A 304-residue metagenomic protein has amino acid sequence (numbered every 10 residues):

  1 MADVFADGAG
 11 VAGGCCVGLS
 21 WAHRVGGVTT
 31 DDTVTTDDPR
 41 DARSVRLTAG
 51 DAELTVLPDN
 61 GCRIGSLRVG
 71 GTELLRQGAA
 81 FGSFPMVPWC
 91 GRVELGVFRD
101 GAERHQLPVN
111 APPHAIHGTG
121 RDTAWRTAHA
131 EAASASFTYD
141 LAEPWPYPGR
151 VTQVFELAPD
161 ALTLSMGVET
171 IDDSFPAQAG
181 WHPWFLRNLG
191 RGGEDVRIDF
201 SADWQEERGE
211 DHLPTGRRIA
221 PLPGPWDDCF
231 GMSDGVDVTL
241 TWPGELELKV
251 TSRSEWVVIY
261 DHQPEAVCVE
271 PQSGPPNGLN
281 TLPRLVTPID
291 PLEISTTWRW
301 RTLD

Functional and structural regions predicted by a protein language model:
M1-V17: Extreme N-terminal basic, low-complexity initiation segments that serve as generic localization/processing leaders
V17-H105, V236-S252, D290-D304: Beta-strand-rich N-terminal accessory domains
W21, G26-T29, V34, S174-P176 (+1 more regions): Active-site/ligand-binding surface loops and adjacent short beta/alpha elements that line catalytic pockets across
W21, V28-V34, P108-P159: Extended, loop-rich substrate-binding clefts of extracytoplasmic carbohydrate-active enzymes
A52, I116-A128, R197, T215-P288: Acidic/His-leaning functional-site neighborhoods
L54, P58, Y139-P183, N188-G190: Acidic, contiguous internal or C-terminal segments within carbohydrate-active enzymes that form a structured patch used
R99-E103, A128-A133, E156-A161, L189 (+1 more regions): A short, structured loop/turn motif at beta-sheet edges
V154-S165, P283-S295: Acidic/histidine-enriched ion/cofactor-binding microenvironments in catalytic or ligand-binding pockets
